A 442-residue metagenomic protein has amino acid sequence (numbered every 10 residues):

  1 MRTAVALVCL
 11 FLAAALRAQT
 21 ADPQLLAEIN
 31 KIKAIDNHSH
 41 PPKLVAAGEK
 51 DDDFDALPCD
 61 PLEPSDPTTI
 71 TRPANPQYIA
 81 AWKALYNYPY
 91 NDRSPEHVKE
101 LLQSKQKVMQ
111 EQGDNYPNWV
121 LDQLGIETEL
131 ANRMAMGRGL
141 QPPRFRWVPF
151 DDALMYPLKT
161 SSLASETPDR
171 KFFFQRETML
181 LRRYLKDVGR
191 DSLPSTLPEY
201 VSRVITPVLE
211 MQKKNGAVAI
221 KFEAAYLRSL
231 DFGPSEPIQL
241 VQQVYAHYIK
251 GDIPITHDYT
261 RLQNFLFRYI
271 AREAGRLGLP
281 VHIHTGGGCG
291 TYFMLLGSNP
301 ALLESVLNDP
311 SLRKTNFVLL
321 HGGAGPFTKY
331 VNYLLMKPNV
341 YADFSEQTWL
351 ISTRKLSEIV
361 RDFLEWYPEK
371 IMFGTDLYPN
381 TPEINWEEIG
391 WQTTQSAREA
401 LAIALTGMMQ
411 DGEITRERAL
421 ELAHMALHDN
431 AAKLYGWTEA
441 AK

Functional and structural regions predicted by a protein language model:
M1-A4: Positively charged n-region of N-terminal signal peptides that target proteins for export
A13-A15: N-terminal signal peptide c-region/cleavage motif recognized by signal peptidases
T20, T196-F222, R228-V340, R354-M372: Histidine/acidic residue-rich metal-binding segments in metalloenzymes
T20-N37, L44-D92, K99-K107, P117 (+2 more regions): Mid-to-C-terminal alpha-helical segments outside catalytic/metal-binding sites
N30, E49-P149, L154-M155, K171-L193 (+1 more regions): Alpha-helical scaffold segments that flank or form the walls of functional sites
I35-S39, T128-A131, F145-D152, I220-F222 (+4 more regions): Hydrophobic faces of well-ordered beta-strands that scaffold small-molecule active sites in alpha/beta enzyme cores
P61, F172-G189, S235-T256, Q395-T406: A solvent-exposed, charged loop/short amphipathic helix patch at secondary-structure junctions
S298-V318, G322-K442: H/E-rich (His + Asp/Glu) clusters that bind or coordinate divalent metals
